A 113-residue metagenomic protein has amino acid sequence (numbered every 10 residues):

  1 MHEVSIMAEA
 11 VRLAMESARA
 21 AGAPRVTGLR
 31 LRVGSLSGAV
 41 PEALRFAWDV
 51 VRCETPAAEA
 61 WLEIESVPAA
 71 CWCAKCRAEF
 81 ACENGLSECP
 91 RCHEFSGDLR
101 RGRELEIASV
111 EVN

Functional and structural regions predicted by a protein language model:
M1-E59: Long, charged N-terminal interaction/targeting segments
R32-L36, E65-A69, V110: Short loop/turn motifs enriched for small/polar and acidic residues
E59-I64, G97: Generic structural signal for residues in well-ordered beta-strands
V67-P68, E83-N84, G102: Flanking scaffold residues of small Cys/His-coordinated metal-binding clusters
C71, S87, L105: Cys/His-enriched microdomains
C73-C76, C89-C92: Short cysteine-rich clusters marking metal-coordination/redox-active sites
E79-F80, S96: Cys/His-rich microdomains that often coordinate metals
R91-N113: Short microdomains enriched in Cys/His and/or Lys/Arg
